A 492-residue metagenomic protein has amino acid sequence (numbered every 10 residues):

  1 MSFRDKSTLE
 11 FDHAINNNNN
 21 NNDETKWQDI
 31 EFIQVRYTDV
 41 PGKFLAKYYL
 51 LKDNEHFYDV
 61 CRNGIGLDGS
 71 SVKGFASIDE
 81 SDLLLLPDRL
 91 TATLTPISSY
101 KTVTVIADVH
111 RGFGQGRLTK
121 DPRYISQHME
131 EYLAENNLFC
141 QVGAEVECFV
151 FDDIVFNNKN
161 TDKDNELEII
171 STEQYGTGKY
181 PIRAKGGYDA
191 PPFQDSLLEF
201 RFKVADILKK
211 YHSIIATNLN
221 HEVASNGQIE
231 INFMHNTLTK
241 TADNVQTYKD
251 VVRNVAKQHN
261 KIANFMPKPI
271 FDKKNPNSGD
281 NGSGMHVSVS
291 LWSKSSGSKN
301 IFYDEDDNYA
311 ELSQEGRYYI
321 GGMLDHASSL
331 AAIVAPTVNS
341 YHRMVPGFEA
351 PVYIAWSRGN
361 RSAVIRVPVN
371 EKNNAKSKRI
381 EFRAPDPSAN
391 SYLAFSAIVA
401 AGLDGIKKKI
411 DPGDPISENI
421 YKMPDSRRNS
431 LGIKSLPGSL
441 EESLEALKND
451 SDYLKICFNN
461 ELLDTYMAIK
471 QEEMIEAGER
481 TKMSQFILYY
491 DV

Functional and structural regions predicted by a protein language model:
S2-L9, T247, V255, K261-A263 (+2 more regions): Catalytic-core signal marking the mid-to-C-terminal active-site face
S2-T217, N236-T247, L393, N429-V492: ATP/Mg2+-dependent ligation/transfer catalytic cores
V40-L45, G114, V150, N157 (+8 more regions): Flexible loop/turn segments at secondary-structure boundaries
K101-D108, N226-M234, G284-S290, S377-R379: Glycine-rich, often proline-containing surface loops adjacent to acidic residues and nearby aromatics that form
V142-E147, A216-H221, I262-D272: A short glycine-rich, hydrophobically flanked beta-strand micro-motif that places a catalytic Asp/Glu for divalent metal
F149-D152, V223-N232, P267-V287, V338-Y353 (+1 more regions): Beta-rich nucleic-acid/ligand-interaction surfaces
P181-F193, S225-K240, I270-G282, N300-F302: Active-site-proximal beta-alpha loop/turn segments in soluble metabolic enzymes
P192-F200, L219-N226, T237-Y248, V252 (+3 more regions): Short, contiguous, pocket-lining structural segments that sit at or immediately flank catalytic/ligand-binding sites
